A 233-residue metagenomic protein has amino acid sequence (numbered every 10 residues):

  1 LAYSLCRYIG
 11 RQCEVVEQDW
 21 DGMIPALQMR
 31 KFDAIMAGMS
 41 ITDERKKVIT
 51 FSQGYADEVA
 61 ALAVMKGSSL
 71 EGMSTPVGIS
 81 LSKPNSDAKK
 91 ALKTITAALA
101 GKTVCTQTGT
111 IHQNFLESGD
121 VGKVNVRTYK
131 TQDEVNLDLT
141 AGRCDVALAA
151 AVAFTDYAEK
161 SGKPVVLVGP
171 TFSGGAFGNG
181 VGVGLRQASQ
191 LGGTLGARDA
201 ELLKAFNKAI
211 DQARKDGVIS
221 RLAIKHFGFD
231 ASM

Functional and structural regions predicted by a protein language model:
L1-R7, A61-T131, A151-V152, G217: Bilobed "Venus flytrap"/periplasmic-binding protein-like clamshell domains and structurally analogous long
Y3, R7, Q12-T94, V165-G180: Acidic, polar ligand-binding/catalytic clefts
L5, L27-Q28, D138-T140, F206: Hydrophobic residues within well-ordered alpha-helices
D21-M23, S40-E44, E58, S68-L70 (+8 more regions): Solvent-exposed loop/turn segments at secondary-structure junctions within structured extracellular/periplasmic domains
G22, G38-V48, N114-G119, T140-A141 (+2 more regions): A ligand-binding cleft/hinge motif common to bilobed small-molecule-binding domains
D57-V64, E159-N207, F227-M233: Periplasmic-binding protein-like
T103-T106, A147, G184, T194: Short, well-ordered beta-strand segments
A209-H226: Periplasmic-binding protein-like
